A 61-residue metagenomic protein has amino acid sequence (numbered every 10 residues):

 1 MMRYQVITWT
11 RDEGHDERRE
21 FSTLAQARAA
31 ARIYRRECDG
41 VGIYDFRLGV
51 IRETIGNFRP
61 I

Functional and structural regions predicted by a protein language model:
M1-E17, D39, Y44-L48: Short aromatic-glycine-(Arg/Gly/Cys) micro-motifs in beta-strand/loop hairpins
W9-D12, A25, G56: Serine/threonine-rich, low-complexity intrinsically disordered segments
D12, R32-Y34: Sterically constrained small-residue positions within well-ordered secondary structures of folded domains
Q26-A31: Short amphipathic alpha-helices within nucleic acid-binding modules
R35-I61: Short, mixed-charge low-complexity intrinsically disordered segments
